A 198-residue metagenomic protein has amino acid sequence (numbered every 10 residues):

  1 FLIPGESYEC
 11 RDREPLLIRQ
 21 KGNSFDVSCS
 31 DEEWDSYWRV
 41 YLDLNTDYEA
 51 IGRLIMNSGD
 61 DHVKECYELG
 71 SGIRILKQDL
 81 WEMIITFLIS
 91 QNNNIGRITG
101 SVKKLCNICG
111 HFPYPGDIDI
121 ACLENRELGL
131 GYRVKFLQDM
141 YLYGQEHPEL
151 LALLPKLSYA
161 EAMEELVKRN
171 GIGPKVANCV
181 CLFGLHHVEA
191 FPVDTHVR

Functional and structural regions predicted by a protein language model:
F1-R198: HhH-family (HhH-GPD) DNA N-glycosylase catalytic core used in base-excision repair
